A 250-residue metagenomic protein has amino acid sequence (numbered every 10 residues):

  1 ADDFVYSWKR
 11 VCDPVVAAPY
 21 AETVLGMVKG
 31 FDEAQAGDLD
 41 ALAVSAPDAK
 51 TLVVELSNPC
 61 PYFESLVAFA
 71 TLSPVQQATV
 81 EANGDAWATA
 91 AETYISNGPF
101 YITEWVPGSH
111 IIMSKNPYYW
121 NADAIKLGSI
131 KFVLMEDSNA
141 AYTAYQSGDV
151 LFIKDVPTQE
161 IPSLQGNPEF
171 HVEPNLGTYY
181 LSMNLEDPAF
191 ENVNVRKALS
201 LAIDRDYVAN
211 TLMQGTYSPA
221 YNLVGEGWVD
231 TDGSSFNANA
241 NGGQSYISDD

Functional and structural regions predicted by a protein language model:
A1-Y20, V53-E55, A189-E191: Aromatic- and charge-enriched surface segment that lines or borders ligand/interaction sites
V5, V54, I130, V195-V208: Bilobed periplasmic-binding protein/Venus flytrap-like ligand-binding cleft at the lobe interface of extracytoplasmic
P19-T23, N175, L212-G215, L223-G227: Short coil/turn segments at secondary-structure boundaries
G26-K29, E33-A41, S45-T51, L56-S129 (+1 more regions): Gly/Pro-rich hinge or "lid" segments in bacterial periplasmic/extracellular proteins
V44, A90, F170, F190 (+1 more regions): Short clusters of hydrophobic/aromatic residues that line enzyme substrate/ligand-binding pockets
T103-S114, K131-D187, A198, D206 (+2 more regions): Extracellular/periplasmic solute-recognition and catalytic clefts
Y119-A122, D187-V195: Short helix-loop capping/hinge motifs at secondary-structure junctions, enriched in acidic/polar residues
S218-D250: Structural transition elements
